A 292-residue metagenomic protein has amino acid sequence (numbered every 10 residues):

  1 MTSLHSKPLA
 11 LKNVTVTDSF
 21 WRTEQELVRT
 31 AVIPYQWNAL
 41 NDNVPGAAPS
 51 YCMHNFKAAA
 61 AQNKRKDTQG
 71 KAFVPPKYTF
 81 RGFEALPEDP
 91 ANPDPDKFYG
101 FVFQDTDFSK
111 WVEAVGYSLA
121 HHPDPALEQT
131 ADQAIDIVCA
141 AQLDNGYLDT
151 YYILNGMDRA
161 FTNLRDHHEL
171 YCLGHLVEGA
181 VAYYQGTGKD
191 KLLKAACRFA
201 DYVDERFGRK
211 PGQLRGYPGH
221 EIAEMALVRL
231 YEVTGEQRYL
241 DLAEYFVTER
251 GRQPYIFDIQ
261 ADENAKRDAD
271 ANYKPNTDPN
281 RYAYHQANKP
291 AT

Functional and structural regions predicted by a protein language model:
M1-T292: Glycan-recognition and catalytic cores of secretory/periplasmic carbohydrate-active enzymes
